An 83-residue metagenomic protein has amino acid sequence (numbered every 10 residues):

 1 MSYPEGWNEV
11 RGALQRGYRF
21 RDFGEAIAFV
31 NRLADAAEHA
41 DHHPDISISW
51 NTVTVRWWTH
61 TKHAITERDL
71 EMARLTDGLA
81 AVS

Functional and structural regions predicted by a protein language model:
M1-A13: Short aromatic-glycine-(Arg/Gly/Cys) micro-motifs in beta-strand/loop hairpins
G6-E9, A34-P44, A81-V82: Short arginine-rich
A13-R21: Short, well-ordered beta-strand elements within core beta-sheets of diverse protein domains
D22-G24, T52, T61-H63: Residues that cap or initiate secondary-structure elements
G24-V30: Short amphipathic alpha-helices within nucleic acid-binding modules
N31-R32, R74: Solvent-exposed alpha-helix faces
H39-V55: Amphipathic, hydrophobic secondary-structure cores in small proteins
V55-V82: C-terminal structural segments of small proteins and small subunits
